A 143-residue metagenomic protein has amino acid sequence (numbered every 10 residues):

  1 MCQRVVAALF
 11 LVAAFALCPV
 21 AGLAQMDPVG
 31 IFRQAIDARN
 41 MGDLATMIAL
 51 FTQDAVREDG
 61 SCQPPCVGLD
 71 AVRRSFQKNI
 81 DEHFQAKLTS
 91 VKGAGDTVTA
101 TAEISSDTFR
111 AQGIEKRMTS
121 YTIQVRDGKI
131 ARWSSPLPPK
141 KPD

Functional and structural regions predicted by a protein language model:
C2, L9-A49, Q53, P142: Short, low-complexity N-terminal intrinsically disordered segments enriched in polar/charged residues
A35, M47-I48, A55, G68 (+4 more regions): Hydrophobic pocket/interface hotspot
A49, Q53-G93: A solvent-exposed, acidic/Ser-Thr-rich amphipathic alpha-helical stretch
F51, I104-S106, P136-L137: Short beta-strand segments enriched in hydrophobic/aromatic residues within well-folded beta-rich domains
F84-A86, G113-Y121: Short, surface-exposed coil-to-beta transition loops
G95-S106: A short hydrophobic beta-strand element
S106-T108, D127: Beta-strand elements of well-folded, non-transmembrane domains
M118-D143: Short beta-strand edge/turn micro-motifs at domain boundaries
